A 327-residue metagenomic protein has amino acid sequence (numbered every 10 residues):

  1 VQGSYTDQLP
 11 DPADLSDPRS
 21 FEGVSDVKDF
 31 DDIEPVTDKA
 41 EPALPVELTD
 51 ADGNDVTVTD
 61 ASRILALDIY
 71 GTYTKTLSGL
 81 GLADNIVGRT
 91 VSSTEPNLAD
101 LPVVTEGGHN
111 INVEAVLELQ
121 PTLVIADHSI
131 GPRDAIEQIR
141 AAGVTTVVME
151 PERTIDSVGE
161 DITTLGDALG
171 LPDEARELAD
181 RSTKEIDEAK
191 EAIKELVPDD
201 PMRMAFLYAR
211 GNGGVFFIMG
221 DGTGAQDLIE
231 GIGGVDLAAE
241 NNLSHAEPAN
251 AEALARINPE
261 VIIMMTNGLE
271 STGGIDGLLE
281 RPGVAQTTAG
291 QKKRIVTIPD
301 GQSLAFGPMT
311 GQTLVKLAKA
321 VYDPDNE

Functional and structural regions predicted by a protein language model:
V1-Y70, E174-M204, D325-E327: Bacterial Sec-exported substrate-binding components of ABC uptake systems
R63-L117, L123, H128, L237: A short, structured surface patch at a secondary-structure boundary
D68, T90, H128-S129, Y208 (+3 more regions): Short secondary-structure boundary segments
V104-N112, E152, N242-N250: Short helix-initiation/N-cap motifs at beta->coil->alpha
N112-S129, V144, N250-M264: Proline-aspartate-enriched helix->loop->beta-strand connector
P132-A135, E150-T164, V197-D227, E270-G273: Extracytoplasmic ligand-binding site segments that recognize negatively charged/polar headgroups
D161-D167, V261-E327: Structured C-terminal subdomain patch of bacterial secreted/periplasmic proteins
M219-H245, T297: His/Asp/Glu-enriched short active-site or ligand-binding loop at hydrolase and phosphoryl-transfer sites
